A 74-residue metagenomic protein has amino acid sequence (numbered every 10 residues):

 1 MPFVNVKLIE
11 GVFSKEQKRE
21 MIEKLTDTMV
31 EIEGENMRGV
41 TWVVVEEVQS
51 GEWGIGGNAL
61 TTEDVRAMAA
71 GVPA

Functional and structural regions predicted by a protein language model:
P2-A74: A domain-level signal for the structural core that forms small-molecule/cofactor-binding pockets and catalytic centers
